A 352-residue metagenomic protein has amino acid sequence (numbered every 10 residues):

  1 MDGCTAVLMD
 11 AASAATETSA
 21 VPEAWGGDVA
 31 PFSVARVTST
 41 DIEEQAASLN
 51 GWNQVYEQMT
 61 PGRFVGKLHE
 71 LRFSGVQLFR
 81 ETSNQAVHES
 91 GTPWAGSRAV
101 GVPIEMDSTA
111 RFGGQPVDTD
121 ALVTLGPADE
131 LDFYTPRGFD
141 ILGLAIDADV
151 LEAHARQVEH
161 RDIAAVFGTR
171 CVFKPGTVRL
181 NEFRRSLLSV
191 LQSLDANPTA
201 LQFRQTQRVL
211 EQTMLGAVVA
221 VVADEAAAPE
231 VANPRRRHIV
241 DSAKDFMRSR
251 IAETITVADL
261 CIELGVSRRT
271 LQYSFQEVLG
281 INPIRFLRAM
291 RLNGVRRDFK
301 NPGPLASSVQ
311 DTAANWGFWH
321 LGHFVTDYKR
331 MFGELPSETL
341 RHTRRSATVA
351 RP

Functional and structural regions predicted by a protein language model:
D2-R63, T109-I251, T256-A258, I262-R268 (+3 more regions): Alpha-helical bundle regulatory/interaction domains
P61-L68, R72, V76-P93: Conserved short histidine dyad/triad with adjacent acidic residue
E70, L78-R80, V100-G101, L122-T124 (+1 more regions): Conserved hydrophobic/aromatic beta-strand scaffold that supports enzyme active sites
G91-W94, T135-R137: Short glycine/proline-enriched turns and hinge-like loops at secondary-structure junctions
P93, R236, R288: Short, conserved glycine- and acidic-residue-centered signature motifs in active-site or ligand-binding loops
P93-T109: Short, conserved beta-strand element in jelly-roll/cupin
I239-V240, L287-L292: Generic hydrophobic, amphipathic alpha-helix propensity
L271, F275, H323-F324, Y328: Short hydrophobic/aromatic patch on the recognition helix
